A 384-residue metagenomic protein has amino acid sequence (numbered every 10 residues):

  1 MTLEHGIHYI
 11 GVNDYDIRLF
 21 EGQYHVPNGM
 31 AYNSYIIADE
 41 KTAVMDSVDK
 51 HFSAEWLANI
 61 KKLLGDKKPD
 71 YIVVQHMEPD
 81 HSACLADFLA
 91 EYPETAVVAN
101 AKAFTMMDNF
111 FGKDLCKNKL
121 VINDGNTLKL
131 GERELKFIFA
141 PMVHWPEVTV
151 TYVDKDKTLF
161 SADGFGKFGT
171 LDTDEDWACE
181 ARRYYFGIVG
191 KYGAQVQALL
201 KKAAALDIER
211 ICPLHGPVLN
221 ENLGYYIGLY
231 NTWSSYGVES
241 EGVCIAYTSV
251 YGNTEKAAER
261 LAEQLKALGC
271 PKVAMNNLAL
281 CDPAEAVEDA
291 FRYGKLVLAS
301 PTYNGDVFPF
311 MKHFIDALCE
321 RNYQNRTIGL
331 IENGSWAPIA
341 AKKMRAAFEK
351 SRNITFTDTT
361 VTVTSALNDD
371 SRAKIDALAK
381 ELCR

Functional and structural regions predicted by a protein language model:
T2-H5, A99-V148, Y192-A198: Metallo-beta-lactamase
T2-L64, V150-V153, K157-S161, T254: Conserved beta-strand hairpin/beta-sheet module of binuclear metal-dependent hydrolase folds, prominently
E40, H51-V98: Active-site metal-binding motif and surrounding structural segment of the metallo-beta-lactamase
M45-S47, P69-M77, V97-N100, L159-D163 (+1 more regions): Active-site neighborhood of phospho(di)ester-bond hydrolases with catalytic His/Asp-centered motifs
C84, D282-A286: Short acidic active-site motifs
L171-I211, H215-V218, R260-N276, A286-R384: FMN-binding flavodoxin-like domain, especially the glycine-rich phosphate-binding loop
C212-E239: Short N-terminal or domain-adjacent regulatory/targeting segments
A246-L268: Short, charged N-terminal beta->alpha structural module
